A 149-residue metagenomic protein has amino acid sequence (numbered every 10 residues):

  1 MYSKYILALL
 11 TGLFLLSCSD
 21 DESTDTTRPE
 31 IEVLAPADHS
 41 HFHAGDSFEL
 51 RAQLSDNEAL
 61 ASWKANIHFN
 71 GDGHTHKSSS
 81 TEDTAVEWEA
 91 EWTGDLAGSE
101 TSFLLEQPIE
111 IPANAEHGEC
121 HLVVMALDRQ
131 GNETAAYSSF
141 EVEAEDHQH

Functional and structural regions predicted by a protein language model:
F14-S17: C-terminal motif of bacterial Sec signal peptides marking the signal peptidase cleavage site
S19-E32, Q148: Proline/serine/threonine-rich low-complexity linkers at boundaries of modular beta-sandwich domains
S40, E49-A59, F69-G71, D128: Extracellular acidic, Ser/Thr/Pro-rich low-complexity tracts
F48, G118-L122: Exposed beta-strand face motif in extracellular beta-rich ectodomains
W88-P108: Aromatic sugar-binding surface patches on proteins that engage polysaccharides or sugar-phosphate polymers
S99, A113-G118: Surface-exposed, short loops/turns at beta-strand junctions within beta-sandwich domains
C120, E133-S138: Extracellular and select intracellular beta-sandwich modules with Ser/Thr-enriched, small-residue motifs on
V124-A126: Conserved structural position at the C-terminal beta-strand of extracellular beta-sandwich adhesion modules
